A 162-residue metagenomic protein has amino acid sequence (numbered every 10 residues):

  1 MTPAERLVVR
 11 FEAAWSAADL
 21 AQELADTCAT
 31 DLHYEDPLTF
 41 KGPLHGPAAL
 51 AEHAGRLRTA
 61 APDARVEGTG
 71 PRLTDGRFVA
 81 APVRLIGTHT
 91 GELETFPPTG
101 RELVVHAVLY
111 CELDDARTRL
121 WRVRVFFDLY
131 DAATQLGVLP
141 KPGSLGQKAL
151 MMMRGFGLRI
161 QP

Functional and structural regions predicted by a protein language model:
M1-P162: C-terminal and inter-domain tail/linker signature
